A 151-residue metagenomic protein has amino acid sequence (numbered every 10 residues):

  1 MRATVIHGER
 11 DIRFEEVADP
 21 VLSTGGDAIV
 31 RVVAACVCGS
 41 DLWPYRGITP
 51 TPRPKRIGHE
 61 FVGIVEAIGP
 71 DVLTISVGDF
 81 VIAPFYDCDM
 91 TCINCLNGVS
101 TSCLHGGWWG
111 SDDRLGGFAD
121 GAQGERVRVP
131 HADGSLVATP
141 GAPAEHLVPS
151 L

Functional and structural regions predicted by a protein language model:
M1-T4: Short structural boundary motif marking the start of a folded domain
H7, D19-P20, P52-G58, R114-D120 (+1 more regions): Short Gly/Pro-enriched turn/cap motifs at secondary-structure boundaries
H7-D11, A35-V37: Short polar catalytic/cofactor-binding loops
D11-D19: Short glycine/threonine/proline-enriched tight-turn/helix- or strand-capping micro-motif at secondary-structure
E15, E60, E125: Acidic-residue sensor for enzyme active/binding pockets
P20-C36, I48-L96, P140: Glycine-rich beta-strand-centered segment in the early N-terminal region that forms part of a ligand/cofactor-binding
G39-R46: Cytochrome P450 core scaffold surrounding the K-helix E-X-X-R motif and the conserved "meander" helix-loop region
T91-L151: NAD(P)H dinucleotide-binding glycine-rich loop of Rossmann-like/cofactor-binding domains, especially the beta1-alpha1
